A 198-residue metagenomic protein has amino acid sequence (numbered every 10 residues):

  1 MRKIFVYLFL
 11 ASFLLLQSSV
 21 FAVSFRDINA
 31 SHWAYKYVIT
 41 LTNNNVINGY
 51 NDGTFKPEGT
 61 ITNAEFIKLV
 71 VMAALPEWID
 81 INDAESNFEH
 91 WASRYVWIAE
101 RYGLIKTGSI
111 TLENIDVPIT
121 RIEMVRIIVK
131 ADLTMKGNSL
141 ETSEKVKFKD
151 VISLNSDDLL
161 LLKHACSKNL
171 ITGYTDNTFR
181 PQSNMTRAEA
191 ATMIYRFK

Functional and structural regions predicted by a protein language model:
F5-F9, F13-Y35, N48-I67, V71-I122 (+3 more regions): Feature responds to low-complexity, polar/acidic, surface-exposed segments characteristic of secreted/exported proteins
T42, E100-R101, C166: Alpha-helix C-terminal capping/helix-coil junction sites
L160-K168: Short glycine/proline-rich, acidic loop/turn segments that cap or connect secondary-structure elements
A190-T192: Short, structured beta-strand segments at or near domain termini in extracellular proteins/domains
